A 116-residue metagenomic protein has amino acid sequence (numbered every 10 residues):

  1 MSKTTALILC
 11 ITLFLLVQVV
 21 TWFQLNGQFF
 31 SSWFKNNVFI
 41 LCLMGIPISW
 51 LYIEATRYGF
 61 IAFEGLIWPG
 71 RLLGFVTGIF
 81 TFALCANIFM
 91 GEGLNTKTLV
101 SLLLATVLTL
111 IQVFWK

Functional and structural regions predicted by a protein language model:
M1-K116: Polytopic alpha-helical membrane proteins, predominantly small-molecule transporters/carriers
